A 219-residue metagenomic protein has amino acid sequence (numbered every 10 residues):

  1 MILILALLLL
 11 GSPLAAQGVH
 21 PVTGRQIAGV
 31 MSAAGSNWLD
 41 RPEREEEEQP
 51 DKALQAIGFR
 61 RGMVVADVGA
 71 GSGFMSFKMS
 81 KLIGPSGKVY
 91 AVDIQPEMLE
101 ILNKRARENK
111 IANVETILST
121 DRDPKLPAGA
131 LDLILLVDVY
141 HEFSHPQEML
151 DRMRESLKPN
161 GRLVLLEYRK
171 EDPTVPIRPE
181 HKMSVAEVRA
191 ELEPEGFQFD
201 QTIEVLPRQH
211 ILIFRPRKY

Functional and structural regions predicted by a protein language model:
Q17-A66: Class I SAM-dependent transferase core
V64, K88, N160-R162: Short glycine-centered segments of the SAM/dcSAM-binding site in methyltransferase folds
A66-P124: Class I SAM-dependent methyltransferase SAM/SAH-binding core
S80-K81, Q147-R162: A short glycine-rich, Lys/Arg-flanked "PGG" loop and its adjoining helix->strand segment in the class I
P124-I134: A short acidic, Gly/Pro-enriched loop at the edge of an enzyme's catalytic core that lines a small-molecule cofactor
D132-Q147: A short SAM/SAH-binding and catalytic strip from SAM-dependent methyltransferases
R162-R189: Conserved class I S-adenosyl-L-methionine
E195, D200-Y219: Core SAM-dependent methyltransferase catalytic element
